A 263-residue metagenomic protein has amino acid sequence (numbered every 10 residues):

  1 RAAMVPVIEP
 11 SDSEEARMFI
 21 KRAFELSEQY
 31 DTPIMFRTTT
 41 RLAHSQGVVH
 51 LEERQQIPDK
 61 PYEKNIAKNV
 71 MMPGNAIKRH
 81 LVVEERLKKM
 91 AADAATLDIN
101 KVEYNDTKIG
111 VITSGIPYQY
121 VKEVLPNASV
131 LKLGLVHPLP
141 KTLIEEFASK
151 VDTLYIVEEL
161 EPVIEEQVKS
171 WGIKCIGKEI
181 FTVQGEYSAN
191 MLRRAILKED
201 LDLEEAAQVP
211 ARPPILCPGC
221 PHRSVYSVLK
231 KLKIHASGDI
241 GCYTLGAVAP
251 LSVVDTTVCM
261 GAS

Functional and structural regions predicted by a protein language model:
R1-Q29, Y226-S227, H235-S263: Thiamine diphosphate
P10-L216, P221-V225, K230-I234: Flexible, low-complexity linker and terminal segments
